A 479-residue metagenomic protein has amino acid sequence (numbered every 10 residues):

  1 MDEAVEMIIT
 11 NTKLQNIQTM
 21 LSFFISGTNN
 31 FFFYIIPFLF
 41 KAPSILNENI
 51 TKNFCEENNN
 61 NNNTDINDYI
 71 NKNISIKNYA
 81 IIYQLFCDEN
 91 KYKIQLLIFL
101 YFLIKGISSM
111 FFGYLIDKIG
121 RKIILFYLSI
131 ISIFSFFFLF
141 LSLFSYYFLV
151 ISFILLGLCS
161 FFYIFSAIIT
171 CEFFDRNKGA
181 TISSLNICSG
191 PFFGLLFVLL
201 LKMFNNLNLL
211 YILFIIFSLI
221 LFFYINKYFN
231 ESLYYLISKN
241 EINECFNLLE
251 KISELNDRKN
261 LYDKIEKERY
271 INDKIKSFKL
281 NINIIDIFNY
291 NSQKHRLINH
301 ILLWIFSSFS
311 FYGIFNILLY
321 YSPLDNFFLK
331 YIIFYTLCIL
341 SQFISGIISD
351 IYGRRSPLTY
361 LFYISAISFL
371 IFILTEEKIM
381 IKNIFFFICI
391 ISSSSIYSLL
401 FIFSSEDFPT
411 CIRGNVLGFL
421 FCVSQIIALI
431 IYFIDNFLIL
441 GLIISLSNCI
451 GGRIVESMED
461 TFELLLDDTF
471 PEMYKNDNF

Functional and structural regions predicted by a protein language model:
M1-N240, E244, R269-F479: Transmembrane-helix signature of 12-pass secondary carriers
N243, L249-L255: TPR/TPR-like (Sel1-like) alpha-helical repeat modules
K251, K264-E268, F387: Short acidic/histidine-centered micro-motifs embedded in hydrophobic/aromatic stretches that mark compact functional
D257-D263: Boundary/linker segments of alpha-helical solenoid repeat arrays
